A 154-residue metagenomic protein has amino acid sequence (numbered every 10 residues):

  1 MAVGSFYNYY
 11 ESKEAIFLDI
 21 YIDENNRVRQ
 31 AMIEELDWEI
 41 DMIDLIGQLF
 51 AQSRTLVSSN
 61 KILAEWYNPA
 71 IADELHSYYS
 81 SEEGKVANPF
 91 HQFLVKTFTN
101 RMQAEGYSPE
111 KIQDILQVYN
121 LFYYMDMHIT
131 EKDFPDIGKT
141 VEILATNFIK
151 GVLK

Functional and structural regions predicted by a protein language model:
M1-A15: Helix-turn-helix
K13, F17-E24, A64: Amphipathic alpha-helical segments enriched in hydrophobic/aromatic and basic residues that form the DNA-contacting
D19, D23, I33-S59, L116: Hydrophobic alpha-helical connector segments
E24-A31, N60-A64, T97, R101 (+2 more regions): A short secondary-structure junction motif
N26-R29, I33, L75-I115, K139 (+1 more regions): Amphipathic alpha-helical packing segments from all-alpha helical-bundle domains
T55, Q92, K96-A104, P109 (+2 more regions): C-terminal peripheral helix-coil segments that are non-catalytic and often amphipathic
L56-Y79, M127-H128: Amphipathic alpha-helical segments used for helix-helix packing
